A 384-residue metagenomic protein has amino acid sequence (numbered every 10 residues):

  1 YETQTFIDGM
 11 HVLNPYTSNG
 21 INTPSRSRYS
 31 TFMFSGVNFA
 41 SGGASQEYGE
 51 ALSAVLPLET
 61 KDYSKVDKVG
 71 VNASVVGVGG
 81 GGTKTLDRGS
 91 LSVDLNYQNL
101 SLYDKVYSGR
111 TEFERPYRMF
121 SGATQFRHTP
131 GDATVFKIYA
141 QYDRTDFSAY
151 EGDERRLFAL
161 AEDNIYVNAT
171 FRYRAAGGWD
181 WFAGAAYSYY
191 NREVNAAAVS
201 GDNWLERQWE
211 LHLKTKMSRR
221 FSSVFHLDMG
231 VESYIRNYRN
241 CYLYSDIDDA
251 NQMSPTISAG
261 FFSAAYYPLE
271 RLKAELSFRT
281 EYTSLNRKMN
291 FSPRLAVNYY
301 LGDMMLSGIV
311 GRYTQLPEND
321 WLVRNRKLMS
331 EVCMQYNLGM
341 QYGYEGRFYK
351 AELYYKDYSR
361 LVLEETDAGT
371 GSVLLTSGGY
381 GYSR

Functional and structural regions predicted by a protein language model:
Q4, G36-S45, S53-K61, K68-T111 (+3 more regions): Predominantly transmembrane beta-strands of Gram-negative outer membrane beta-barrel pores used for transport
M10-F39: Short acidic/polar hinge/loop motifs at secondary-structure boundaries that mediate gating or recognition
S41-G43, T60, V75-G77, L86-R88 (+9 more regions): Transmembrane beta-strands of outer-membrane beta-barrel pores
R88-L91, S101, A133-F136, G177-W181 (+4 more regions): Repeated loop/turn-to-beta-strand initiation elements of outer-membrane beta-barrel proteins
L100-V106, E112-S121, A133-E210, D248: Flexible loop and strand-edge segments within Gram-negative outer membrane beta-barrel domains
T111-R115, S148-E151, R156-A159, E193-A196 (+6 more regions): Outer-membrane beta-barrel domain signature, especially the mid-to-C-terminal portions of large Gram-negative OMP
A183-A186, Y300-G302, L306-I309, S330-R384: Membrane-embedded beta-barrel scaffold of Gram-negative outer-membrane proteins
H226-L301, Q315-P317, W321: Signature of Gram-negative outer-membrane beta-barrel scaffolds
